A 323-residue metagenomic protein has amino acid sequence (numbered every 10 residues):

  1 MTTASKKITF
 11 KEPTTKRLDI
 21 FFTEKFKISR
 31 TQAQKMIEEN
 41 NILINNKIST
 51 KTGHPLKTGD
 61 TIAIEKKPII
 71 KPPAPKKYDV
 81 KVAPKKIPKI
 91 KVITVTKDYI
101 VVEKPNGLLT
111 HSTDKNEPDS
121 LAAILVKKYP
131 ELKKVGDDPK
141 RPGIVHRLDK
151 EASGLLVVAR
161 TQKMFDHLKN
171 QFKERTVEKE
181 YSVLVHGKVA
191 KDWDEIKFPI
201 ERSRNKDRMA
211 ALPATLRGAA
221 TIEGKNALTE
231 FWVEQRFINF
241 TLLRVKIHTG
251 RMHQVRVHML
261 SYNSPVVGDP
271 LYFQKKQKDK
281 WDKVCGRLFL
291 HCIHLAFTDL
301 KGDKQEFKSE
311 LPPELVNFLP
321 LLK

Functional and structural regions predicted by a protein language model:
T2-K323: RNA pseudouridine synthases
